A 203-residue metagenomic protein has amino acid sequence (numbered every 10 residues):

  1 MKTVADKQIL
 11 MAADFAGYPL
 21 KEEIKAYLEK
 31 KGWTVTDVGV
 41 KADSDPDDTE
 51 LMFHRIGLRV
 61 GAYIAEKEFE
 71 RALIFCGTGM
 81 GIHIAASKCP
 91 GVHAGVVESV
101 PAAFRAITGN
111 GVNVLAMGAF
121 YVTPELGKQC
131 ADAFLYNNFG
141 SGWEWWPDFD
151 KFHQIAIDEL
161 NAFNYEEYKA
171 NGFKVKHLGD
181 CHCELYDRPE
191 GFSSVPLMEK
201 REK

Functional and structural regions predicted by a protein language model:
K2-V4, A65-E68, I107-G109: Solvent-exposed alpha-helices and their adjacent loops that cap or buttress functional pockets in soluble metabolic
A5-I9: Extreme N-terminal starter segment of soluble prokaryotic enzymes
L10-L20, V100-K203: C-terminal binding/interaction regions
A12, T36-G39, A72-C76: Short, conserved beta-strand edge motifs with alternating hydrophobic and charged residues
P19-K30: Short, solvent-exposed amphipathic alpha-helices that sit in or adjacent to ligand/effector-binding or catalytic
T34-T49: A short beta-strand-loop structural module common to alpha/beta enzyme folds
P46-E50, G57, I74, P90-G109 (+2 more regions): Active-site-adjacent loop and "lid" segments of alpha/beta metabolic enzymes
I56, V60-V96: Helix-adjacent hinge/juxtasegments
